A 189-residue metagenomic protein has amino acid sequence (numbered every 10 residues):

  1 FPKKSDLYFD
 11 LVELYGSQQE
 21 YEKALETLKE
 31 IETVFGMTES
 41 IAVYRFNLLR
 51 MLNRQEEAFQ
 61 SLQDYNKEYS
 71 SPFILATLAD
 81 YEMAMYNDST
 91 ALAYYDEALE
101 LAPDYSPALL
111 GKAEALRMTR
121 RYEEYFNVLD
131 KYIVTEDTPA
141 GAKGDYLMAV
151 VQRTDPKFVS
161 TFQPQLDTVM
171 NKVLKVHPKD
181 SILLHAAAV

Functional and structural regions predicted by a protein language model:
F1-V189: Alpha-solenoid helical repeat scaffolds
